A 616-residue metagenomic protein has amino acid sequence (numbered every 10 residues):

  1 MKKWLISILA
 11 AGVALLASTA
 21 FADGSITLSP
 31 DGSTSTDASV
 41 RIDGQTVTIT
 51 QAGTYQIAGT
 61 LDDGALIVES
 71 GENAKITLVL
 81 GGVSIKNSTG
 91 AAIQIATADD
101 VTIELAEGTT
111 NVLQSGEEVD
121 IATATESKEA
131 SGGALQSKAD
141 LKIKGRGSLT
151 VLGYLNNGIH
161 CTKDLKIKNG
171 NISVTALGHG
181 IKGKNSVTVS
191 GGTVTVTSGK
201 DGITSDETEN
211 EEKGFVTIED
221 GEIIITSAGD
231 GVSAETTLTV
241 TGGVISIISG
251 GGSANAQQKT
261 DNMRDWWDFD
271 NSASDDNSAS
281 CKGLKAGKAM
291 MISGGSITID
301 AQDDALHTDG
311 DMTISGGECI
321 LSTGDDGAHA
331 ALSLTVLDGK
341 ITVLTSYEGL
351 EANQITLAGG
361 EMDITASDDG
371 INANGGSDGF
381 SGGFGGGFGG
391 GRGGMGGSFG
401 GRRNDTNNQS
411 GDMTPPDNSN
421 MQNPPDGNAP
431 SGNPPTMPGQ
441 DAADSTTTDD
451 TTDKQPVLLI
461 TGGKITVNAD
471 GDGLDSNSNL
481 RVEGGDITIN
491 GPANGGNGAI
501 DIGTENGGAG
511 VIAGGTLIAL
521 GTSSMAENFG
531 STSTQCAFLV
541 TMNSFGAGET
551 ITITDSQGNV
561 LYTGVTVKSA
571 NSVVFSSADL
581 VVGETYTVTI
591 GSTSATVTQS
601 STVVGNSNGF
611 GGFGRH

Functional and structural regions predicted by a protein language model:
W4-S7, G12-H616: A composition-driven surface/loop motif
